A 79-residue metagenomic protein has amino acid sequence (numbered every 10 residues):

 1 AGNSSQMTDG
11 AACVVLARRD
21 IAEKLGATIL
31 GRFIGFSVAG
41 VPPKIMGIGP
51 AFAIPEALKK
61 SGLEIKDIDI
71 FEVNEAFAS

Functional and structural regions predicted by a protein language model:
A1-I48, F52-P55, K59-S61: Condensing-enzyme catalytic core mediating Claisen C-C bond formation in acyl metabolism
S37, E72-A76: Transmembrane helix-bundle signature of multi-pass membrane transporters/permeases
P42, F71-E72: Short, glycine/charged-rich beta-strand-loop motifs at protein surfaces that mediate ligand recognition and catalysis
E64-D69: Short acidic capping loops at alpha-helix termini that bridge into adjacent secondary structure
